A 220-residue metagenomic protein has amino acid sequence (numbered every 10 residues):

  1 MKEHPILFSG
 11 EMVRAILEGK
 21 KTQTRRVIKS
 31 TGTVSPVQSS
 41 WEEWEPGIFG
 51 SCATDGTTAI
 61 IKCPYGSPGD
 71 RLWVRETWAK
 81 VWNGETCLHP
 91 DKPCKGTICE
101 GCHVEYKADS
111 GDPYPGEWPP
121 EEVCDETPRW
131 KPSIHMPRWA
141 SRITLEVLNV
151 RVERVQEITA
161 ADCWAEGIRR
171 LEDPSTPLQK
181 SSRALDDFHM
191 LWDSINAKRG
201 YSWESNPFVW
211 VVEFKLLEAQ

Functional and structural regions predicted by a protein language model:
M1-Q220: Secondary-structure transition motif
